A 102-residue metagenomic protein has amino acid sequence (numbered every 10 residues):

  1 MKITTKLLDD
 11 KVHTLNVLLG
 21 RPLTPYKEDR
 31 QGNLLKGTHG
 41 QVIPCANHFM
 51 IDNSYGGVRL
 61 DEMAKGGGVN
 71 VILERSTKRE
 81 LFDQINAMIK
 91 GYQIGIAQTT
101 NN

Functional and structural regions predicted by a protein language model:
M1-N47, M63-M88, G95-N102: Negatively charged, low-complexity tracts enriched in Asp/Glu with abundant Ser/Thr
D52-S54: Short beta-strand micro-motifs enriched in acidic
G56-R59: Hydrophobic residues embedded in beta-strands of well-ordered beta-sheets
